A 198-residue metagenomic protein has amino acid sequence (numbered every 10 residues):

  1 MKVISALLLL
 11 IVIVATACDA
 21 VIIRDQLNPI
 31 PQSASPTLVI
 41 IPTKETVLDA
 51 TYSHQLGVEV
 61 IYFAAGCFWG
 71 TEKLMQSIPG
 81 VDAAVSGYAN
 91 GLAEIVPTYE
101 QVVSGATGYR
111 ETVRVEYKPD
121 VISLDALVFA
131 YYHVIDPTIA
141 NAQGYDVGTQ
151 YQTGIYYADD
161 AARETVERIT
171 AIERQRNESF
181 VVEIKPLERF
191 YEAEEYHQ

Functional and structural regions predicted by a protein language model:
M1-I4: Positively charged n-region of N-terminal signal peptides that target proteins for export
A6-A15: Bacterial N-terminal signal peptides
C18-Q198: Flexible coil/turn and secondary-structure edge motifs
